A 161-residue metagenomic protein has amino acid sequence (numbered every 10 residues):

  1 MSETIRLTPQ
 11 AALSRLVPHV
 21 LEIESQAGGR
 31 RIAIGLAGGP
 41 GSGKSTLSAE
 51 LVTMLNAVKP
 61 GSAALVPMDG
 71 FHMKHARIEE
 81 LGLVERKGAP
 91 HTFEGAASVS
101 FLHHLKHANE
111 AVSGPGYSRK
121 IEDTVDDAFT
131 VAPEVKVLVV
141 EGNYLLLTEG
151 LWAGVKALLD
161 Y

Functional and structural regions predicted by a protein language model:
M1-A33: Extreme N-terminal, non-catalytic leader segments that precede Walker-type/kinase nucleotide-binding cores
G38: The Walker A (P-loop) glycine that initiates the GxxxxGKT/S ATP-binding motif of P-loop NTPases
G41: Walker A (P-loop) phosphate-binding loop of P-loop NTPases
K44: Conserved lysine of the Walker
L47: Hydrophobic positions on the alpha1 helix immediately C-terminal to the Walker A/P-loop
T53-A64: Post-Walker A helix-loop "phosphate-sensing" segment adjacent to the P-loop in P-loop NTPases
A64-P67, M73-I121: Conserved nucleotide-sensing/catalytic segment adjacent to the nucleotide-binding pocket in NTP-handling enzymes
T124-Y161: ATP-dependent NMP and nucleoside kinases share a basic, alpha-helical "lid"
